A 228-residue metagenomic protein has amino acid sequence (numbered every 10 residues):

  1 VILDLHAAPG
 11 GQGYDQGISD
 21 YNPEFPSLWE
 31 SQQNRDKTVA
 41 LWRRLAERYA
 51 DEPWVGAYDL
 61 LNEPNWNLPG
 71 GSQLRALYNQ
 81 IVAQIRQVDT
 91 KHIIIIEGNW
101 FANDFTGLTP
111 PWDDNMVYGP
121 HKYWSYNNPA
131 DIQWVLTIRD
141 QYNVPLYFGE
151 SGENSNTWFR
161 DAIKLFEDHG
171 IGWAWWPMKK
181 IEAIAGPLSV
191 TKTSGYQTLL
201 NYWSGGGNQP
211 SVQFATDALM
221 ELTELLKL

Functional and structural regions predicted by a protein language model:
V1-A57, L77-Q84: An active-site-proximal structural segment forming one wall of the substrate-binding cleft that immediately precedes
S31, E153-S155, L228: Intrinsic-disorder/low-complexity, polar/charged segments
V39-I181, A185-S204: Extracellular glycoside hydrolase catalytic/binding regions
T191-L228: C-terminal functional modules
